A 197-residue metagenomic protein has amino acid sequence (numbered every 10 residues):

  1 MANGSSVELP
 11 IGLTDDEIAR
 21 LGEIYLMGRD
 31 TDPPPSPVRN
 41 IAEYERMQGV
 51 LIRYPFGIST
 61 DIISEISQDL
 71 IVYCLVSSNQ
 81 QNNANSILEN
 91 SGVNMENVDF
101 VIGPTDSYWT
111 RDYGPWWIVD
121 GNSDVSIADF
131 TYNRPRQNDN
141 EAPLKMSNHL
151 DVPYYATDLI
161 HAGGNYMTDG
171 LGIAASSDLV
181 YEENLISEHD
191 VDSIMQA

Functional and structural regions predicted by a protein language model:
M1-A197: The feature marks the mature, well-folded catalytic cores of soluble enzymes
